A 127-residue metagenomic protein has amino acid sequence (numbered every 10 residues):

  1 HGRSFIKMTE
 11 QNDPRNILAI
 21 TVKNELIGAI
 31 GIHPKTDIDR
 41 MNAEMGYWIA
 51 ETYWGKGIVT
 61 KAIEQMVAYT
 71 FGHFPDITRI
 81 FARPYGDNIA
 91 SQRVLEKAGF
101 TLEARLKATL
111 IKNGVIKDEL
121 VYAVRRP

Functional and structural regions predicted by a protein language model:
F5-A19: A short helix-loop-beta-strand connector motif used in the catalytic cores of GNAT acetyltransferases and, in some
I17-P127: Acyl-donor (CoA/ACP) binding surface of acyl/acetyltransferases
